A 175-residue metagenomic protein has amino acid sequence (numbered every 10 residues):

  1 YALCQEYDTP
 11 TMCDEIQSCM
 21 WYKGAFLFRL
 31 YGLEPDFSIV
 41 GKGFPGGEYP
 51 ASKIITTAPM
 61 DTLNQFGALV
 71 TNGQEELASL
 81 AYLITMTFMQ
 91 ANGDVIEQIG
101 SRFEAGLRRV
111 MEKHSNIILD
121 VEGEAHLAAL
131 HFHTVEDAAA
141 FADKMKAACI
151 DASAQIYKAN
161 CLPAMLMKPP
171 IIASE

Functional and structural regions predicted by a protein language model:
Y1-E175: Conserved N-terminal phosphate-binding loop of PLP-dependent enzymes in the Aspartate aminotransferase
